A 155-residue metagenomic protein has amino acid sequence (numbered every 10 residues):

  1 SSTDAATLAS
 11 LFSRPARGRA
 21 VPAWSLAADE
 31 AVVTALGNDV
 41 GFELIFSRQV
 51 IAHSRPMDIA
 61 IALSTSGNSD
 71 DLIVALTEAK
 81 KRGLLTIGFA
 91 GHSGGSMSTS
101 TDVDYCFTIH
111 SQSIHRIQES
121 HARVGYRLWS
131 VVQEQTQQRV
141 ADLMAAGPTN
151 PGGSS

Functional and structural regions predicted by a protein language model:
S1-L143: Glycine-rich phosphate-binding loops that contact phosphosugars or nucleotide phosphates
V140-S155: A short, charged, Gly/Pro-tolerant segment at domain boundaries
